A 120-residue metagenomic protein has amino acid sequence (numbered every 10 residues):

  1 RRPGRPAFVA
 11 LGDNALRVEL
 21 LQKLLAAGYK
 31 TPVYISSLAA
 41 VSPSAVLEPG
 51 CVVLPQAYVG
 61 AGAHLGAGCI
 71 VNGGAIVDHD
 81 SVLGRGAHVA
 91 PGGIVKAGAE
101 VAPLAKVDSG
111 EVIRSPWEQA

Functional and structural regions predicted by a protein language model:
R1-A40: Phosphate-bearing ligand-interacting subdomains that bind or position ATP/ADP/UDP/GDP/NAD(P) or nucleotide-linked
V33-A120: Structural signal for interior beta-strand "rungs" in well-ordered beta-sheet cores of soluble enzyme domains
